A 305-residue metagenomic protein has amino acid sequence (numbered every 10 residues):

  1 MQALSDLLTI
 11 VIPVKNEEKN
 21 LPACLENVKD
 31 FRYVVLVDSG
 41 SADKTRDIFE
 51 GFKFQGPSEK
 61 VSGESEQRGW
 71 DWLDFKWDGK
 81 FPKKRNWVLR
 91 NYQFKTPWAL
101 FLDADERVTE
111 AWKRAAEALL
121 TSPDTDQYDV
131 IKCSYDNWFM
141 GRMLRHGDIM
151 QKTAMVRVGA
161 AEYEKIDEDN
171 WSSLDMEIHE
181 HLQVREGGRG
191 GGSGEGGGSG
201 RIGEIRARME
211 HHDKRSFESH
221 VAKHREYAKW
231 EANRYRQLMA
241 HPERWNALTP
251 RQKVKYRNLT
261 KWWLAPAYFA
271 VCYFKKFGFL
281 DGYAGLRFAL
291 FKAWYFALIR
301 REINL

Functional and structural regions predicted by a protein language model:
L7-T9, Y33: Cell-envelope/extracellular polymer assembly enzymes that use nucleotide-activated donors
V11-D30: Short, well-formed alpha-helical segments that are part of the catalytic scaffolds of diverse glycosyltransferases
K19-A23, D43-F52, A111: Acidic helix N-cap motif at the loop->helix transition within catalytic regions of sugar-transfer enzymes
N27, D38-I48, W77, D103: A conserved acidic beta->alpha catalytic loop
D74-F81: Short, acidic/glycine-rich phosphate-metal binding loop used to engage nucleotide
G79, L102-W112: Acidic metal-phosphate-binding loop of nucleotide-sugar-dependent transferases
P82-K83, L89, E110-L305: Catalytic-site signature of metal-activated, phosphate-bearing donor transferases, centered on the GT-A/GT-A-like
N86-W98: Active-site nucleotide-sugar/metal-binding loop of Leloir-type enzymes
